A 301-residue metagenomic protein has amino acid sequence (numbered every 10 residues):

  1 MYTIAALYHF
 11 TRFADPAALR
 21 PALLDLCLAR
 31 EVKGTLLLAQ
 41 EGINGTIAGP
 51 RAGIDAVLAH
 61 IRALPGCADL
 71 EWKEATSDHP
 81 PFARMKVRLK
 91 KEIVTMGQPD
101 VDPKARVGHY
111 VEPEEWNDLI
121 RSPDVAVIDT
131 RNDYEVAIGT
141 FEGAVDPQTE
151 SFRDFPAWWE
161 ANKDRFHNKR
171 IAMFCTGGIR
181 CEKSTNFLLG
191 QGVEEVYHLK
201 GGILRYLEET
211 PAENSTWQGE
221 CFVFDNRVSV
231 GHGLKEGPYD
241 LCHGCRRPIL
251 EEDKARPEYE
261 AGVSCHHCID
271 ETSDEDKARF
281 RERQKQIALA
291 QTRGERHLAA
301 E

Functional and structural regions predicted by a protein language model:
M1-V107, R131-I171, I179-E301: Rhodanese-like catalytic fold shared by cysteine-dependent sulfurtransferases and DSP/PTP-type phosphatases
R106-S122: Internal catalytic-core helix/loop-beta-alpha segment that presents or stabilizes conserved functional determinants
R121-D124, H167-N168: Short, well-ordered loop/turn elements at secondary-structure boundaries
V127-D129: Structural scaffold elements adjacent to functional motifs in cytosolic proteins
